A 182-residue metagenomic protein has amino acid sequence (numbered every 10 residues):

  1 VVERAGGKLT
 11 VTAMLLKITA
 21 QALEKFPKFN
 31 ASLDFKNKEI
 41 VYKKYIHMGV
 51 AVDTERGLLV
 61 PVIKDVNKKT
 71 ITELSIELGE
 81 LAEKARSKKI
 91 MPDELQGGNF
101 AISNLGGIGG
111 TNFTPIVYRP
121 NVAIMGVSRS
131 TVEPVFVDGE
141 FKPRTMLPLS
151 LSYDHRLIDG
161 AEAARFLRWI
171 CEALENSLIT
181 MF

Functional and structural regions predicted by a protein language model:
V1-F182: C-terminal catalytic/motor cores of large multi-domain enzyme assemblies
